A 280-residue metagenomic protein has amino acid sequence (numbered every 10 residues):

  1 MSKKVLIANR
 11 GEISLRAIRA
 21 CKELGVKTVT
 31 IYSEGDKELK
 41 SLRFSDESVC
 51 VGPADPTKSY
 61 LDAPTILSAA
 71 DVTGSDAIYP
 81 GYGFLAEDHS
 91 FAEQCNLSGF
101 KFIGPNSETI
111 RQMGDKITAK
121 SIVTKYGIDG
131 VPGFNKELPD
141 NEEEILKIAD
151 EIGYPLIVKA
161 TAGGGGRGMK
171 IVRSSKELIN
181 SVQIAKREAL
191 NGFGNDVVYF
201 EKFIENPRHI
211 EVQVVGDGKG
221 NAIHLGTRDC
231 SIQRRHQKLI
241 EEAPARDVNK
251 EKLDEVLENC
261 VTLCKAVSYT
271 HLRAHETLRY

Functional and structural regions predicted by a protein language model:
M1-R273: N-terminal beta-alpha lobe that positions the nucleotide/phosphoryl donor in ATP/NTP-coupled carboxylate activation
A274-Y280: A short, hydrophobic C-terminal helix/tail in secreted or cell-surface proteins
